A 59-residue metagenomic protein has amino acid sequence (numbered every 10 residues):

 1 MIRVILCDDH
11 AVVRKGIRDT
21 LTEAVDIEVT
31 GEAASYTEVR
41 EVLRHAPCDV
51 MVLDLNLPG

Functional and structural regions predicted by a protein language model:
M1-R3: Non-catalytic signal-transmission and effector/linker regions of two-component phosphorelay proteins
D9-V12, E38: Intrinsically disordered, low-complexity regions enriched in small/polar residues
A11-G31: Two-component/phosphorelay signaling modules centered on CheY-like receiver
V13, P58-G59: The feature encodes the CheY-like receiver
E32-V50: Acidic, metal-coordinating helix/loop segments flanking the phosphotransfer/catalytic sites of two-component signaling
D54-L55: Active-site residues of response regulator receiver
